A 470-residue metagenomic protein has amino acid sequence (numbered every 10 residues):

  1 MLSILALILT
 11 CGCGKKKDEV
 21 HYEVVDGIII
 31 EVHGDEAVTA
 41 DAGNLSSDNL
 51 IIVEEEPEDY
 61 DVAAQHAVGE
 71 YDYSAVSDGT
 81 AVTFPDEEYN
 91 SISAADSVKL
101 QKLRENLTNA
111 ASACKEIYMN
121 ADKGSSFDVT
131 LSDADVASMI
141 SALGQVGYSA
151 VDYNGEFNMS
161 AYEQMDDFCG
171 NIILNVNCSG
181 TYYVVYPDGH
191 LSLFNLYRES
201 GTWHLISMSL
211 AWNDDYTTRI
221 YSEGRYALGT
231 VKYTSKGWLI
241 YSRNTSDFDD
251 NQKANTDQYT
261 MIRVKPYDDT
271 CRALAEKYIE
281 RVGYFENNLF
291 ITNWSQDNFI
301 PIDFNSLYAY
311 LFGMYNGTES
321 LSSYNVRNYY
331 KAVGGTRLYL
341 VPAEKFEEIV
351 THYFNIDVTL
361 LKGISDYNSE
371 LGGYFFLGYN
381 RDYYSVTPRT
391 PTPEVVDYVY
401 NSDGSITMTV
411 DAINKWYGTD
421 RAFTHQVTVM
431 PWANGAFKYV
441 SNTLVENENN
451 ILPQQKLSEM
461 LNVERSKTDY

Functional and structural regions predicted by a protein language model:
M1-I4: Sec-dependent signal peptide recognition, specifically the positively charged N-region followed immediately by
L9-G12: C-terminal motif of bacterial Sec signal peptides marking the signal peptidase cleavage site
K17-Y470: Mature, Sec-exported extracytoplasmic domains of Gram-positive
